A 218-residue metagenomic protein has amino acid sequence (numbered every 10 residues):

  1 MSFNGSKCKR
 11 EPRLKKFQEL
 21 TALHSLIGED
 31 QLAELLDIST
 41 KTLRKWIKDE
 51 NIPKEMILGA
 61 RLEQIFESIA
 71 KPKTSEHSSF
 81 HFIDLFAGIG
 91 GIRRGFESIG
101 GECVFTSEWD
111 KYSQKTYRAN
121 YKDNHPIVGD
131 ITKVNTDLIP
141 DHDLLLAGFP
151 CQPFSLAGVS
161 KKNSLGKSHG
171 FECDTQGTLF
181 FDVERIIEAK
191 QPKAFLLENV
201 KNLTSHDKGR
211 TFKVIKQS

Functional and structural regions predicted by a protein language model:
M1-S218: Conserved active-site and SAM-binding loop architecture of S-adenosyl-L-methionine-dependent nucleic-acid
